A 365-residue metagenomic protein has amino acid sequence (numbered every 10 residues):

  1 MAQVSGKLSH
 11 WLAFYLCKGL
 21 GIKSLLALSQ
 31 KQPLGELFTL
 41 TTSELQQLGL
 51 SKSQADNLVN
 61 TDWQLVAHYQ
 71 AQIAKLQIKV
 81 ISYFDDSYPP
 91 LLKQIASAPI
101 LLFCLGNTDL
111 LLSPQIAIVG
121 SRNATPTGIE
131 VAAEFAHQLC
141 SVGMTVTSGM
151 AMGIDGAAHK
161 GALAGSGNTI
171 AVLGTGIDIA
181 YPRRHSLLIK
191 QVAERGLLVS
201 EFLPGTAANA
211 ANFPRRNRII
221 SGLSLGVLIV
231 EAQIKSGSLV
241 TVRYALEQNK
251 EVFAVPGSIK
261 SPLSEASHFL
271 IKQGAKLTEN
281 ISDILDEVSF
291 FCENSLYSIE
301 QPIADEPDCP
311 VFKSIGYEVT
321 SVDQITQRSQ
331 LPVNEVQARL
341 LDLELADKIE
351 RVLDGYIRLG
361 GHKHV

Functional and structural regions predicted by a protein language model:
M1-D85, A346-G355, L359-H364: Short, small/acidic-rich helices and loops at N termini and domain boundaries of DNA replication/processing enzymes
A2-S5, S82-V365: Glycine-biased, small-residue-rich flexible motifs in mid-sequence functional cores and linkers
